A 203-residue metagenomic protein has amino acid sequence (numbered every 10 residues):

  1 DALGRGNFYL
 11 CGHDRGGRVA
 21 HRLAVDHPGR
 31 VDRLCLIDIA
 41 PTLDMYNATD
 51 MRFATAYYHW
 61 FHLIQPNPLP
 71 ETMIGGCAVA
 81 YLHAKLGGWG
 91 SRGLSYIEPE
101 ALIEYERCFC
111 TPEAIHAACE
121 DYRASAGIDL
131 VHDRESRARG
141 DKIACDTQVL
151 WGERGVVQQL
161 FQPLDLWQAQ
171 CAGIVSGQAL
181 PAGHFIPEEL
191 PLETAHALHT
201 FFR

Functional and structural regions predicted by a protein language model:
D1-C11, R15-L180, P187, H199: Flexible "cap/lid" subdomain of the alpha/beta-hydrolase fold that forms the substrate-access gate
G183-A195: Catalytic histidine-centered segment of alpha/beta-hydrolase-like enzymes
T194, L198, F202: Hydrophobic "lid"/C-terminal helical patch of Rossmann-like NAD(P)-dependent dehydrogenase/epimerase domains
